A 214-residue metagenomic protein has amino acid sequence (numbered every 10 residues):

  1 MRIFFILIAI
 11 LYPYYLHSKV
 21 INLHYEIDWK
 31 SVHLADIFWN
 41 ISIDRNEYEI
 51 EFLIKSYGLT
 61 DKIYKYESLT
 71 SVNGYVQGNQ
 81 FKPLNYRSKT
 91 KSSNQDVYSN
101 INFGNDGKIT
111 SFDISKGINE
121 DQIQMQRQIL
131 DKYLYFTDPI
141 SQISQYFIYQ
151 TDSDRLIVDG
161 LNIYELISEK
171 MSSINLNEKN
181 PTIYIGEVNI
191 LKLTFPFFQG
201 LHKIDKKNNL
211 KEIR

Functional and structural regions predicted by a protein language model:
M1-F4: Positively charged n-region of N-terminal signal peptides that target proteins for export
L16-N102: N-terminal cleavable signal peptides for secretion/export
D96-L210: Solvent-exposed helix/loop surface patches that form functional interfaces
E212-R214: Short, exposed beta-strand-loop hairpins at the edges of beta-sheets in extracellular/periplasmic proteins
